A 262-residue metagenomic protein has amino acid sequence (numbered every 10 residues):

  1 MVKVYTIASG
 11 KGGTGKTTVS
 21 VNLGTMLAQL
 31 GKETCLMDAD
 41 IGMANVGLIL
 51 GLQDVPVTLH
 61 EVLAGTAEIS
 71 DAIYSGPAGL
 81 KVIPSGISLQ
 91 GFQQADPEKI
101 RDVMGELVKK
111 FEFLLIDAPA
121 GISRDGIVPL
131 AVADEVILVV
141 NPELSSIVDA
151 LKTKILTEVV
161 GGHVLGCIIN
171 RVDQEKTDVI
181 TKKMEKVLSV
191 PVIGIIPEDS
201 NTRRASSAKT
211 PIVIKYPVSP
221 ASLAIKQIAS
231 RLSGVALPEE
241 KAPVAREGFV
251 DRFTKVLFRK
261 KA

Functional and structural regions predicted by a protein language model:
K3-D40: Walker A/P-loop phosphate-binding motif and the immediately C-terminal alpha-helix
G12, T17, D38, V62 (+5 more regions): Residue-level signature of catalytic and energy-coupling elements of molecular machines, predominantly ATP/GTP-dependent
V21, S222-A229: Short, amphipathic alpha-helical "lid/cap" segments that border enzyme active or binding sites
E33-D38, N45, L115, V139: Short beta-strand "acidic-cap" motif of Rossmann-like dinucleotide-binding folds
M37-K109, S206-A208, I214: P-loop/Walker-type NTP enzyme "switch/lid" segment
E98, D102, E106-A208: Conserved catalytic-core segment of NTP-binding enzymes
A208-A224: C-terminal boundary of histidine-terminating zinc-finger modules
Q227, R231-A262: P-loop NTP-binding site
